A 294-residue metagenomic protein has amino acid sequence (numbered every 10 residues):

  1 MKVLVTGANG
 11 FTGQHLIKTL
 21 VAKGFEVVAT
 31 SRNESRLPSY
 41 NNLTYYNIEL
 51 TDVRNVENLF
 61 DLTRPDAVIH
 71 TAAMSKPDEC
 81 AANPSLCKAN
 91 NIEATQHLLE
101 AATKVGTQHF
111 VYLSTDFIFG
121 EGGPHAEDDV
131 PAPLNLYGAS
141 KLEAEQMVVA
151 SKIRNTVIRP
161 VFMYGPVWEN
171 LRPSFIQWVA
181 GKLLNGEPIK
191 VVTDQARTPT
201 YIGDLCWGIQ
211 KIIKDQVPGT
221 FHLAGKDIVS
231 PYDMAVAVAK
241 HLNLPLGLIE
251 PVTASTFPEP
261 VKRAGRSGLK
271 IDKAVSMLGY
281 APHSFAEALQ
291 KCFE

Functional and structural regions predicted by a protein language model:
V3-K23: N-terminal Rossmann NAD(P)H-binding glycine-rich loop of SDR-like oxidoreductase domains
N47-N90: NAD(P)H-binding glycine-rich loop region in Rossmannoid oxidoreductase-like domains and their noncatalytic homologs
T51, A82, L86-H97, D128-P131 (+1 more regions): Glycine-rich NAD(P)-binding loop of the Rossmann-fold in SDR/ketoreductase-type enzymes
E93-L136: Conserved Rossmann-fold NAD(P)-dependent oxidoreductase catalytic core, especially the SDR/UDP-sugar
Q146-R197, D204: NAD(P)-dependent short-chain dehydrogenase/reductase
G165, V191-A196, F221-V229, M277: Glycine-rich Rossmann NAD(P)(H)-binding loop
C206-G208, D215-P260, G265-R266, F293: Mid/C-terminal beta-alpha module of Rossmann-like enzyme folds, strongest in SDR-family dehydrogenases/epimerases
F285-E294: Amphipathic terminal alpha-helices
